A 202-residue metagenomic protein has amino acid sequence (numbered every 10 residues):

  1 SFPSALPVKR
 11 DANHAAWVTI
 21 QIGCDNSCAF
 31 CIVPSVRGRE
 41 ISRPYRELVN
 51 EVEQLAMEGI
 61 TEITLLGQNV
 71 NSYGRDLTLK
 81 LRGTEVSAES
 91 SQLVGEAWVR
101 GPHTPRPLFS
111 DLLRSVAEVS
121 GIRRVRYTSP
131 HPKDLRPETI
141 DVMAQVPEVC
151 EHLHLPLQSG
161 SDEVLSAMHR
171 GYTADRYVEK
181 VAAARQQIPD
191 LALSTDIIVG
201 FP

Functional and structural regions predicted by a protein language model:
S1-Y73, R82, V86, L108 (+2 more regions): Proteins enriched for Cys/Gly/acidic motifs involved in redox and nucleic-acid/cofactor modification
P3, Q92-V94, S110: Compositionally biased, low-structure terminal segments
P7-V8, A88, V99, L191: Alpha-helical interaction segments
S72-G74, F201-P202: Short, solvent-exposed loop/turn segments at secondary-structure junctions
K80-R106: Intrinsic disorder/low-complexity segments
W98-P202: Conserved AdoMet/S-adenosylmethionine-binding subsite of the radical SAM
